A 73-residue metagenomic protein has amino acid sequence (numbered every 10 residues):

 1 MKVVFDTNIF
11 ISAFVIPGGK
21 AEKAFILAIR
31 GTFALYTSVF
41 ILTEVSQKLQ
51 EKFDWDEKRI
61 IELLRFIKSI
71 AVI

Functional and structural regions predicted by a protein language model:
M1-G18: Metal-dependent nucleic-acid phosphoesterase active-site entry motif
F5, A21-E51: PIN/NYN-family metal-dependent endoribonuclease catalytic core
V15-I16, I29, Q50, V72: A generic structural signal for secondary-structure junctions that act as hinges or helix/strand caps at the edges
F40, I61-I73: Acidic catalytic patch
